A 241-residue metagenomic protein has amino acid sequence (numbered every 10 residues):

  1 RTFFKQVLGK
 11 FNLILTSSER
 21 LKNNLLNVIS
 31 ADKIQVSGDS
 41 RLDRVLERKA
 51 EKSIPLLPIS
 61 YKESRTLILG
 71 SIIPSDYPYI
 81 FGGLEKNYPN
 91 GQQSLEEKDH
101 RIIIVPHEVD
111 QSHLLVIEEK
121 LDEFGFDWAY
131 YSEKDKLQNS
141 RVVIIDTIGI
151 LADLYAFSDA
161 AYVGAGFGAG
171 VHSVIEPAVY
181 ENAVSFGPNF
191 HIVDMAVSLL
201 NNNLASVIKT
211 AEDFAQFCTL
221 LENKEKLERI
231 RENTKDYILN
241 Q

Functional and structural regions predicted by a protein language model:
R1-Q241: Nucleotide-activated sugar donor-binding and catalytic core shared by glycosyltransferases and related lipid-linked
